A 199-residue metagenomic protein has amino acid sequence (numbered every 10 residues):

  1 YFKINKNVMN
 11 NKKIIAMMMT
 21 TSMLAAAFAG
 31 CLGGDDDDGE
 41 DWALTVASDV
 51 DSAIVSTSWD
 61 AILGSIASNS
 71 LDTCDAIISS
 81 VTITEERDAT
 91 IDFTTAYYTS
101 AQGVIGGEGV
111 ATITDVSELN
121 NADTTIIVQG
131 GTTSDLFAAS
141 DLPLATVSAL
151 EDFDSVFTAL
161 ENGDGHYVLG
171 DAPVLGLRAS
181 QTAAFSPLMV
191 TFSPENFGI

Functional and structural regions predicted by a protein language model:
Y1-L44, S48: Secretory targeting signatures
A25, S68-L71, N120, D141-L142 (+2 more regions): Alpha-helix termination/capping residues and helix-transition junctions
E40-A47, T99-F157, A172-V174: Bilobed "Venus flytrap"/periplasmic-binding protein-like clamshell domains and structurally analogous long
D49-E118, S186-T191: Acidic, polar ligand-binding/catalytic clefts
A61-A67, S134, S155-A159, G165 (+1 more regions): Short, hydrophobic alpha-helical packing/hinge segments within bilobed ligand-binding/sensory domains
L71-C74, T124, G165: Short, high-confidence coil segments that cap the C-terminus of an alpha-helix and link into the following beta-strand
I78-T90, L136-S140, E161-P194: A ligand-binding cleft/hinge motif common to bilobed small-molecule-binding domains
N196-I199: A short beta-strand structural signal in non-transmembrane regions
